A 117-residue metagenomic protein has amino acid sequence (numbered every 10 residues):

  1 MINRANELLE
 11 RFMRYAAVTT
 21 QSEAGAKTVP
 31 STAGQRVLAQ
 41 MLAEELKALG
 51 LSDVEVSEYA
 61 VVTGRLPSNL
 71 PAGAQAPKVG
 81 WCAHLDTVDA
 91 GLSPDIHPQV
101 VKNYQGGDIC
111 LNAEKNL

Functional and structural regions predicted by a protein language model:
A5-A33: N-terminal capping segment at the start of a domain
Y15-V18, V62, G107: Generic signature of intrinsically disordered, low-complexity segments enriched in small/polar residues
K27-C82, D86, I96: A non-catalytic alpha/beta surface segment that caps or lines the substrate-entry region of metallo-dependent hydrolase
G73-L117: Active-site metal-coordination/substrate-binding segment of hydrolases, especially metallo-dependent peptidases
